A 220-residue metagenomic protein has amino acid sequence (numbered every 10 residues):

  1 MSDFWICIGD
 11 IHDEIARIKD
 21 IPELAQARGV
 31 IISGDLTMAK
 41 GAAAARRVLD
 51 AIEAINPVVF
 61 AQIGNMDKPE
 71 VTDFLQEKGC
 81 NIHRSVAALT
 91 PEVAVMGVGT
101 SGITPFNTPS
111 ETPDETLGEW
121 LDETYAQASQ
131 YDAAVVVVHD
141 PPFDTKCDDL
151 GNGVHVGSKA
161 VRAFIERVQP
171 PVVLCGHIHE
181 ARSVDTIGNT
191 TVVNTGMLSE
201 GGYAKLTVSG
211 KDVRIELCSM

Functional and structural regions predicted by a protein language model:
S2, R17, A88-P91, T112 (+2 more regions): Binuclear metal-dependent phosphoesterase catalytic core
S2-W5, I31-L36, K146-D149: Short, basic, glycine/proline-bearing loop/turn elements
D3, R28, P57, D132-A133: Short coil/turn segments at beta-strand junctions that form active-site/ligand-binding loops
C7-G9, V30-D35, V59-N65, N81-H83 (+3 more regions): Active-site neighborhood of phospho(di)ester-bond hydrolases with catalytic His/Asp-centered motifs
I8, D13-E92: Core catalytic region of metal-dependent phosphoesterases/phosphodiesterases, especially metallo-beta-lactamase-like
H12-A16, T37-A42, N65-T72, A88-L89 (+4 more regions): Active-site environment of divalent metal-dependent phosphoester hydrolases
D13, D67-A160, S219: Conserved catalytic scaffold of divalent metal-dependent phosphoesterases
I21, R47-A51, W120, G157-F164 (+1 more regions): A general structural detector for well-ordered alpha-helical segments in enzyme core domains, enriched
